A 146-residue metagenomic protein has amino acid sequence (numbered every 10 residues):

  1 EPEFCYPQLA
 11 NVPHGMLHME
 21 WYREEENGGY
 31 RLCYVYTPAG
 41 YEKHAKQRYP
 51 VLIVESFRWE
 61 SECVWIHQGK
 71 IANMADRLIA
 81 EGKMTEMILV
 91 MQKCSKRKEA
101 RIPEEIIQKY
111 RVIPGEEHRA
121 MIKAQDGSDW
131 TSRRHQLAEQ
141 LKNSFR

Functional and structural regions predicted by a protein language model:
E1-R146: Non-catalytic cap/lid and distal C-terminal segments of serine-dependent acyl enzymes
